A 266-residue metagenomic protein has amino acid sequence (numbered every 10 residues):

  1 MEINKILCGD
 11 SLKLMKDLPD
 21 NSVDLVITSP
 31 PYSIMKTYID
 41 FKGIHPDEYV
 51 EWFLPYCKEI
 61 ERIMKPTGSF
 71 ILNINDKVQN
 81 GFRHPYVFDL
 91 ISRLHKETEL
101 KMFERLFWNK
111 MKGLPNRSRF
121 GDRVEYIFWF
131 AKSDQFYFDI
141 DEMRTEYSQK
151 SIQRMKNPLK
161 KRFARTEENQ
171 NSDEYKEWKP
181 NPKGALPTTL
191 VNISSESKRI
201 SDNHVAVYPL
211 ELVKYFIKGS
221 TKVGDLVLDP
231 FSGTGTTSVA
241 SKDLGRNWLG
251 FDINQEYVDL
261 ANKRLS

Functional and structural regions predicted by a protein language model:
M1-N262: Core catalytic lobe of class I
S266: Conserved phosphoryl-transfer catalytic core
